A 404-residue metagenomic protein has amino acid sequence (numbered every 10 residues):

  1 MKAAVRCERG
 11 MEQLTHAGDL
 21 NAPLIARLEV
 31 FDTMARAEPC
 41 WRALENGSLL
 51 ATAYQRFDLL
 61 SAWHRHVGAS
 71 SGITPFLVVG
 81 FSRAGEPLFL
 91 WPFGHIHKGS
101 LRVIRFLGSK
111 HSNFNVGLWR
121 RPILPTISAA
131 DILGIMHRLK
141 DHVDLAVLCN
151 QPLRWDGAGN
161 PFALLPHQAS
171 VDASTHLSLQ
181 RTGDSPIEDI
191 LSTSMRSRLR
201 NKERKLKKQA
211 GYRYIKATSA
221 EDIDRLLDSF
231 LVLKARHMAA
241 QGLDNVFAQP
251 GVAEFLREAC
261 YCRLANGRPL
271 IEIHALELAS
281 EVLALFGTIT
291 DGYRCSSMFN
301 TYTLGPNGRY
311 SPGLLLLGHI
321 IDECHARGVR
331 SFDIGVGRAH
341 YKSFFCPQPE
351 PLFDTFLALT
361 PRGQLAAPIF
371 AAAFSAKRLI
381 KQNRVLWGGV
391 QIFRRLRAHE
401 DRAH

Functional and structural regions predicted by a protein language model:
K2-R27, G157-P186, I190, E272 (+2 more regions): Active-site/acyl-donor-binding loops of N-acyltransferases
I25-I104, Q151-S174, T182, D189-G308: A conserved beta-strand-loop-helix scaffold within acyl/acetyltransferase catalytic domains
I73-P75, K140-V143, I271, A326-V329: Short, high-confidence coil segments that cap the C-terminus of an alpha-helix and link into the following beta-strand
S109-H142: A gly/proline- and charged-residue-enriched helix-loop-helix capping module
W119-P122, L177-Q180, T218: Short beta-strand-to-loop capping motifs
R120-T126, D184-L191: Short, polar/flexible loop-turn hinges at active-site or ligand-entry regions and domain interfaces
I123-L124, S128-I135, V246-A367: Aromatic (often tryptophan-rich) hydrophobic motifs at membrane interfaces
T126, L139-D156: ATP-hydrolysis module of ASCE/P-loop NTPase motor domains, specifically the Walker B Asp-Glu catalytic pair
